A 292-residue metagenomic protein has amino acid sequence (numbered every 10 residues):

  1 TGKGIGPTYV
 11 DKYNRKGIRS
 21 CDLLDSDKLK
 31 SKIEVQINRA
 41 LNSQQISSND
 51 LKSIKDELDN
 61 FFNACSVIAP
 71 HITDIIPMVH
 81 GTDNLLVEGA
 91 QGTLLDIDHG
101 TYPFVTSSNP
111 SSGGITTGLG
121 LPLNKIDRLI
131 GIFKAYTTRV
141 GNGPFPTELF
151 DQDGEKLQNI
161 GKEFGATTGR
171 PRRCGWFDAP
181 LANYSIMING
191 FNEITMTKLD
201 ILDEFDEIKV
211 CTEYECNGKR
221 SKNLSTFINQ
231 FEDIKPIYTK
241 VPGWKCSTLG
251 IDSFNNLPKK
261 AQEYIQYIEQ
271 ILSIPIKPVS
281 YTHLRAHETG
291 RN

Functional and structural regions predicted by a protein language model:
G2-G4, T8-N84, A90-P275: Catalytic core of tubulin tyrosine ligase-like
K277-S280: Conserved phosphate-binding/catalytic loops in two-lobed NTP-binding clefts
T282-T289: Conserved small/polar residues in nucleotide/adenosyl-binding loops
